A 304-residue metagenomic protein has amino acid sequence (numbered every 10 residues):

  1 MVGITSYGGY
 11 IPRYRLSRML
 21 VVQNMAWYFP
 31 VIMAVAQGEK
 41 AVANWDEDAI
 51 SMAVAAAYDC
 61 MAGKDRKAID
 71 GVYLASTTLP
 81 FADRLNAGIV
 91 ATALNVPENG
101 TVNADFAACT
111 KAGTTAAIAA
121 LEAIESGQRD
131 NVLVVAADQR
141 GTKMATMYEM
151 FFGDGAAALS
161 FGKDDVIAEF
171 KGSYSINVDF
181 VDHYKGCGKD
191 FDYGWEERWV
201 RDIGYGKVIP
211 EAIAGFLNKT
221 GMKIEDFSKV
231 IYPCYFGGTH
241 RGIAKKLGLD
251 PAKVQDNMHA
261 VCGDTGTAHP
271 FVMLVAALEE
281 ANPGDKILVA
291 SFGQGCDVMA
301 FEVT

Functional and structural regions predicted by a protein language model:
M1, A75-F81, A107-A112, A136-G141 (+2 more regions): Acidic, glycine-rich active-site loops and adjacent beta-strand->loop/helix elements that engage anionic groups
M1-A49, T146-I203, K207, A300-T304: Condensing-enzyme catalytic core mediating Claisen C-C bond formation in acyl metabolism
I4, A49-T114, K219-G242, K246: Conserved beta-ketoacyl condensing-enzyme motif
Y7, V135-D138, G162-D164, G172-Y174 (+3 more regions): Fold-independent oxyanion-binding glycine-rich loops and adjacent beta-strand/coil segments at enzyme active sites
W27-E47, T78-N131, G242-M273: Conserved catalytic cysteine-centered active-site region of acyl-thioester-dependent Claisen-condensing enzymes
V54-Y58, A87-A91, T114-L121, A157-F161 (+5 more regions): Predominant activation on well-ordered alpha-helical scaffold segments within soluble catalytic domains
A62-D70, V96-T101, E125-V134, K207-P210 (+4 more regions): Structural signature of cysteine-dependent C-C bond-forming condensing enzymes
A123-A157: Flexible, glycine-rich active-site loops centered on histidine and acidic residues that chelate a metal or position
